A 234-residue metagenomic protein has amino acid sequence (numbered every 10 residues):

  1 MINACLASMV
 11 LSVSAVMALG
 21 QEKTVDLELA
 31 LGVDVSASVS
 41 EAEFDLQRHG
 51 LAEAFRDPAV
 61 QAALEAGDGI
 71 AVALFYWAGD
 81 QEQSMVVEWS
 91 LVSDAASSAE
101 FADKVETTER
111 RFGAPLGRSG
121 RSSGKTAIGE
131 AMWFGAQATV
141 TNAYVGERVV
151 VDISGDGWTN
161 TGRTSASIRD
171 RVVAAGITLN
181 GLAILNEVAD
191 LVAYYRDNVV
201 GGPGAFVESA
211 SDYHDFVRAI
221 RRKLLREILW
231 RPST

Functional and structural regions predicted by a protein language model:
N3-A15: Bacterial N-terminal signal peptides
K23-E88, V150-S154, N180-L182: Von Willebrand factor
G32-A42, V72, E88, E106-K125 (+3 more regions): Second-shell loop/turn segments in exported
V33-S36, G135, E147-T161, V199: DG-centered beta-turn motif at the end of beta-strands
D68-E109, L191-D197: Short beta-strand-loop
A96-R148, G181-L191, D215, A219: Von Willebrand factor
G157-D197: VWA/integrin I-like adhesion module and closely mimicked acidic/polar interface patches used
I184-T234: Von Willebrand factor A/integrin I-like adhesion domains
